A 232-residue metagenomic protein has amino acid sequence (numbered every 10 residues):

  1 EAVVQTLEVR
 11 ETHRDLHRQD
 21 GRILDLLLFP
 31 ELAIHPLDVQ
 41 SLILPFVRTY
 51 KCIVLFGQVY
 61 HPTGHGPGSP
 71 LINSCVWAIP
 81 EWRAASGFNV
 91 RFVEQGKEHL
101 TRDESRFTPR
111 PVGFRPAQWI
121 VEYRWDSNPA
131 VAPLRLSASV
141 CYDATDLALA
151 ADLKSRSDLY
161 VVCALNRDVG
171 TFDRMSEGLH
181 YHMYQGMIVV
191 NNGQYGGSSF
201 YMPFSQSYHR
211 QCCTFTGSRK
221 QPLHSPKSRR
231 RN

Functional and structural regions predicted by a protein language model:
V3-V93, N166-D168, Y181: Cys-nucleophile CN-hydrolase/nitrilase-fold catalytic domain and related Cys-dependent amidase chemistry that acts on
R10, R14, R18, R22 (+16 more regions): Arginine residue identity/basic-tract feature
D25, L37-V59, A144-R231: CN hydrolase (nitrilase-like) catalytic-core segments centered on the catalytic cysteine and neighboring Lys/Glu
L27-P30, L136-S139, V161-V162: Short catalytic-loop micro-motif centered on adjacent basic/acidic residues
L32, K97, N191-G193: Acidic carboxylate-rich catalytic motifs and surrounding loops in phosphoryl-/glycosyl-chemistry enzymes
H61-G68, A130-V131, G217-K220: Short, ordered beta-strand-loop transition motifs
P67-K154, M175: Active-site catalytic loop in hydrolytic enzyme cores
